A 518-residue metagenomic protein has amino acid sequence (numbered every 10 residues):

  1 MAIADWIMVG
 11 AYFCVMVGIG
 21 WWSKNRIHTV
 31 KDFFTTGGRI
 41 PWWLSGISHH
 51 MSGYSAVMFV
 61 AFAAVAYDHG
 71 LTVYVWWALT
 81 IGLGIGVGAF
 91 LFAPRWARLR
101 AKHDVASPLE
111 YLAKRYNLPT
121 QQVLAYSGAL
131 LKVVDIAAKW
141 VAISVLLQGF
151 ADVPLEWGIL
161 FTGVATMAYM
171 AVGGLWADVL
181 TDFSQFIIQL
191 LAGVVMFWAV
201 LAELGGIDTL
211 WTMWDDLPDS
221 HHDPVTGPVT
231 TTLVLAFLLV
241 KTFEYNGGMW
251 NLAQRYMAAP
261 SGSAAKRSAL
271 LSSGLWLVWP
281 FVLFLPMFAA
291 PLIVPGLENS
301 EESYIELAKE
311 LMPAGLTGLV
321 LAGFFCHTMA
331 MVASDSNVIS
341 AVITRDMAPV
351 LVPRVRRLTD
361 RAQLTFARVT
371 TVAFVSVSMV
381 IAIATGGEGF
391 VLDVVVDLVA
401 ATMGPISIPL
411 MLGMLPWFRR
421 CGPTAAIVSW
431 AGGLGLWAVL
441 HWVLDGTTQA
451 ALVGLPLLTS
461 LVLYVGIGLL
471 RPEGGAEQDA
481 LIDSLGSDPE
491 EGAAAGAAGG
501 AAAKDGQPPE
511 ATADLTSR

Functional and structural regions predicted by a protein language model:
M1-V60, M170-G173, A264, S268 (+2 more regions): Membrane-interface "cap" regions at the ends of multi-pass membrane proteins
I19, S23-R26, V133-W140, S144 (+8 more regions): Hydrophobic alpha-helical segments and their helix-loop junctions in multi-pass secondary transporters
T35-D104, A236-Y245, L252-G296, L307-T328: Membrane-interface helix-loop-helix modules in multi-pass membrane proteins
W76-M170, A236-Y245, C326-S334, A367: Helix-loop-helix module between adjacent transmembrane segments
D104-A113, G174-S184, Y245-P280, S300-Y304 (+5 more regions): Hydrophobic, small-residue-rich membrane helices and short re-entrant helix-turn-helix hairpins that build
K114-Q122, V133, T344-G389: Loop-to-transmembrane helix boundary motifs in multi-pass membrane proteins
S127-A138, I188-V200, T232-G247, A259-I293 (+4 more regions): Selective recognition of specific alpha-helical transmembrane segments in multi-pass small-molecule
V350, I427, D445-R518: Terminal cytosolic tails of multi-pass membrane transporters, especially the segment immediately following the final
